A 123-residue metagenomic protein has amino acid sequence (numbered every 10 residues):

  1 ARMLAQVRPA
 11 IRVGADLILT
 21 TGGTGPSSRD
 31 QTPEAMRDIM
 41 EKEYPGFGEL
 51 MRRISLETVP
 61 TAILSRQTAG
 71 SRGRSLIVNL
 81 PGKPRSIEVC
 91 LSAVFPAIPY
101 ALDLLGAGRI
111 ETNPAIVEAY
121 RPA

Functional and structural regions predicted by a protein language model:
A1-A123: Non-catalytic beta/alpha edge segments that cap or flank active sites
